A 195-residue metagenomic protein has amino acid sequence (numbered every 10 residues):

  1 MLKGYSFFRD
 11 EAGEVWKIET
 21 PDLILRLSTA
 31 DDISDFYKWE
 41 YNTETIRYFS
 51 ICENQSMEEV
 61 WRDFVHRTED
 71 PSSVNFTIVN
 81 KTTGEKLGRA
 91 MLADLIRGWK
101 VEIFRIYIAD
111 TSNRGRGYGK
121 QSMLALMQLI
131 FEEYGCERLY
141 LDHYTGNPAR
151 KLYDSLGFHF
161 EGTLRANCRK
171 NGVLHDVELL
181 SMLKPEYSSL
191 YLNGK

Functional and structural regions predicted by a protein language model:
M1-R62, E186-K195: A short, well-structured alpha-helix characteristic of acyl/acetyltransferase catalytic modules
A30, C52-S112, L129, L183-P185: Acetyl-CoA-dependent GNAT
V79, A93, Y140-D142, E161: Solvent-exposed beta-strand sheet faces enriched in polar/charged residues
I108, G115-L129, R150-S155: Conserved acetyl-CoA-binding loop-helix of GNAT-fold acetyltransferases
E132-D142: Conserved GNAT acetyl-CoA-binding A-motif
Y140-R150, N167-K170: Conserved beta-strand-loop-alpha-helix junction that forms the acyl-donor binding cleft
D154-L164: Conserved acetyl-CoA-binding loop of GNAT-fold acetyltransferases
